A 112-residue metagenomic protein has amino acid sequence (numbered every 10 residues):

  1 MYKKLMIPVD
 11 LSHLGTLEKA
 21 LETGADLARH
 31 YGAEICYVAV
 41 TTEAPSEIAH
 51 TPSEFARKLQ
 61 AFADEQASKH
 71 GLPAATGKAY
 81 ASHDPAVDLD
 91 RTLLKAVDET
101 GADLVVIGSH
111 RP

Functional and structural regions predicted by a protein language model:
M1-H50, K69, A74: Small/aliphatic-rich secondary-structure junction motif
L21, S53-D64: Short, surface-exposed alpha-helical segments at coil->helix boundaries
G24, A63, L93: Aromatic/hydrophobic pocket-lining residues that form π-stacking "cages" and hydrophobic walls in ligand
A28, A63-A67, V97: Conserved hydrophobic residues forming the short capping helix/wall of the S-adenosyl-L-methionine
A39, S109-H110: Short secondary-structure boundary segments
S68-V105, R111-P112: Structural beta-alpha unit
